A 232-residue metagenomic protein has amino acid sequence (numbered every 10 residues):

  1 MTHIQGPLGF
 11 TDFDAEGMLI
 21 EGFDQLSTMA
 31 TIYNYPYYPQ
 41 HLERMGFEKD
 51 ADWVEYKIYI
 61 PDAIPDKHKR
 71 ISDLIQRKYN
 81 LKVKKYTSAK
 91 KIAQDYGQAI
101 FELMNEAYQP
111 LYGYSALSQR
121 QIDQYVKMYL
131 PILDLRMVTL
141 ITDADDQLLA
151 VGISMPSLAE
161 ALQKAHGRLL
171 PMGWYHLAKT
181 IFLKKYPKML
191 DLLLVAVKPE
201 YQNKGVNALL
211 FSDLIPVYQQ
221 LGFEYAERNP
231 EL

Functional and structural regions predicted by a protein language model:
M1, Q5, M189, L193-V197 (+1 more regions): Conserved acetyl-CoA-binding loop-helix of GNAT-fold acetyltransferases
M1-F10, L26-T28, M189-L190, Y218-L232: Conserved GNAT acetyl-CoA-binding A-motif
T2-K84: Acyl-donor-binding surface of acyltransferase catalytic domains
Q5, K57, L140-T142, I153 (+1 more regions): Short beta-strand segments
G9-T11, P61, A144, S157 (+1 more regions): An acidic- and aromatic-residue-enriched active-site/binding cleft used to recognize and process polar
M45, A107, V217: Short alpha-helical functional segments enriched in proximate histidine and acidic residues
I60, I64-R70, K204-L232: C-terminal/domain-terminus segments
K85-V197, S212: A conserved beta-strand-loop-helix scaffold within acyl/acetyltransferase catalytic domains
